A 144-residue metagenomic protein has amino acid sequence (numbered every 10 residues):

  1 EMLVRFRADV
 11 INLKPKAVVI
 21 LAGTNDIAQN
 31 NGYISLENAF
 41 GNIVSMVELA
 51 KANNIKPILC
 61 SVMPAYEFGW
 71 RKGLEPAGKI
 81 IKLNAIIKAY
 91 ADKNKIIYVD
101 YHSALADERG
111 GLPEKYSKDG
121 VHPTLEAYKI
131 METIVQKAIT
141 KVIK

Functional and structural regions predicted by a protein language model:
V4-K144: Alpha-helical cap/lid subdomain in secreted, periplasmic, or secretory-pathway luminal O-acyl-processing enzymes
